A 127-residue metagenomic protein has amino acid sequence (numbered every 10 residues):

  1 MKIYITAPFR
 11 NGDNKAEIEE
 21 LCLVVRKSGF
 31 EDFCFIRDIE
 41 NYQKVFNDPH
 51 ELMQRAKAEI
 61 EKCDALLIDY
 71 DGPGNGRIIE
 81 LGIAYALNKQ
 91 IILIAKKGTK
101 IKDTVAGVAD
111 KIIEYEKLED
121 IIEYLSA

Functional and structural regions predicted by a protein language model:
M1-A127: Conserved catalytic or regulatory cores that recognize and/or transform ribose-phosphate-containing ligands
